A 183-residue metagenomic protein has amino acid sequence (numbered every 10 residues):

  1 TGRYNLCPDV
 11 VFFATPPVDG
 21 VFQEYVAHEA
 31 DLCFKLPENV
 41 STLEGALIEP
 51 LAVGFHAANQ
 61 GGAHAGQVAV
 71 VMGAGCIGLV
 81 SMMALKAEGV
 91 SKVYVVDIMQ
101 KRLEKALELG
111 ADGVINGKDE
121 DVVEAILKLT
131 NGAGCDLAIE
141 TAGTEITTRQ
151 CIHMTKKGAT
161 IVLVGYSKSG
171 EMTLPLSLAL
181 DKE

Functional and structural regions predicted by a protein language model:
T1-C33: Glycine-rich phosphate/adenylate-binding loop and adjacent beta-alpha elements of nucleotide- or dinucleotide-binding
F22, I98-L107, G170-L176: Short, glycine/polar-rich helix-capping loops at beta-to-alpha or helix-loop-helix junctions that flank or form
L32-L43, L103, L129, E183: Glycine/charged-rich beta-loop-alpha catalytic/anionic-binding loops adjacent to active sites
V40-E120, E124: Mid-domain Rossmann-like dinucleotide-binding core that forms the NAD(H)/NADP(H) cofactor-binding site
N59-H64, T130-G132, H153: Glycine-rich helix-loop-beta junction characteristic of Rossmann-like nucleotide cofactor-binding loops
V122-G132: Conserved amphipathic alpha-helix within the SDR
D136-I139: N-terminal Rossmann-like NAD(P) cofactor-binding module of classical short-chain dehydrogenase/reductase
E145-E183: Glycine-rich phosphate-binding loop and adjacent beta-alpha segment of Rossmann(oid) nucleotide-cofactor-binding
